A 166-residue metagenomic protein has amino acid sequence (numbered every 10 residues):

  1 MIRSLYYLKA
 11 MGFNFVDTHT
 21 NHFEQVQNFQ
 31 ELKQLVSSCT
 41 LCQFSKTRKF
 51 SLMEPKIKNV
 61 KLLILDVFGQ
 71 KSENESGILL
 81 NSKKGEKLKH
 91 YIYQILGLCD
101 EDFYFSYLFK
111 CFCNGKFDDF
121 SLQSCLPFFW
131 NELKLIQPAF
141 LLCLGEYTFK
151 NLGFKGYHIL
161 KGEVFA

Functional and structural regions predicted by a protein language model:
I2-A166: A polyanion-binding, active-site-adjacent surface
